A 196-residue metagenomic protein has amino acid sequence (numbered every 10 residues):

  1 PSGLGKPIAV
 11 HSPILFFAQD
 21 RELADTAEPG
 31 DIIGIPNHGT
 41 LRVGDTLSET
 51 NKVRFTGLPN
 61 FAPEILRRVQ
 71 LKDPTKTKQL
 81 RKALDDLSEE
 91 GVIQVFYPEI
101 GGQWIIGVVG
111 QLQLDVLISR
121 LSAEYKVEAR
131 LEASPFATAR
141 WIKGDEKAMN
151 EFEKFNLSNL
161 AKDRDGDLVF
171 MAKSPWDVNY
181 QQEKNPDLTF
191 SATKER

Functional and structural regions predicted by a protein language model:
P1-L66, K78-K82, Q103, L157-S158 (+3 more regions): Conserved nucleotide-binding/hydrolysis modules and their immediate coupling elements across P-loop/ASCE NTPase motors
G5-F16, A24-E28, R54-K72, G91-W104 (+1 more regions): Interdomain boundary/hinge elements
G39-T40, P74, V108-D115: Helix N-cap motif at beta-to-alpha junctions
S48-E49, K82-L84, I118-A123: Short amphipathic alpha-helices in soluble, non-transmembrane regions that often serve as interface/regulatory elements
P74-E89: Short amphipathic alpha-helix segments
D85, Q111, L117-I118, K126-A133: Conserved acidic
L114-L121, K173: Short hydrophobic alpha-helical segments that form membrane-spanning helices or hydrophobic packing faces of helical
S134-R196: C-terminal interaction appendages of subunits in large macromolecular complexes
